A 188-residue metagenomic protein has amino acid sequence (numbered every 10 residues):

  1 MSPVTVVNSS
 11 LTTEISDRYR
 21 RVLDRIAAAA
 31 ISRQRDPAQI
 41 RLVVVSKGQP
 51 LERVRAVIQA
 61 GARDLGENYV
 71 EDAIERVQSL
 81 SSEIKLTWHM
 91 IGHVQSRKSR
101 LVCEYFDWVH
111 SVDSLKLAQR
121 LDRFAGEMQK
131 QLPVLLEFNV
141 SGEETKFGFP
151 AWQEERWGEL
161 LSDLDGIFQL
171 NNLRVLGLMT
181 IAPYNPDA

Functional and structural regions predicted by a protein language model:
S2-A188: Conserved alpha/beta-domain cores
